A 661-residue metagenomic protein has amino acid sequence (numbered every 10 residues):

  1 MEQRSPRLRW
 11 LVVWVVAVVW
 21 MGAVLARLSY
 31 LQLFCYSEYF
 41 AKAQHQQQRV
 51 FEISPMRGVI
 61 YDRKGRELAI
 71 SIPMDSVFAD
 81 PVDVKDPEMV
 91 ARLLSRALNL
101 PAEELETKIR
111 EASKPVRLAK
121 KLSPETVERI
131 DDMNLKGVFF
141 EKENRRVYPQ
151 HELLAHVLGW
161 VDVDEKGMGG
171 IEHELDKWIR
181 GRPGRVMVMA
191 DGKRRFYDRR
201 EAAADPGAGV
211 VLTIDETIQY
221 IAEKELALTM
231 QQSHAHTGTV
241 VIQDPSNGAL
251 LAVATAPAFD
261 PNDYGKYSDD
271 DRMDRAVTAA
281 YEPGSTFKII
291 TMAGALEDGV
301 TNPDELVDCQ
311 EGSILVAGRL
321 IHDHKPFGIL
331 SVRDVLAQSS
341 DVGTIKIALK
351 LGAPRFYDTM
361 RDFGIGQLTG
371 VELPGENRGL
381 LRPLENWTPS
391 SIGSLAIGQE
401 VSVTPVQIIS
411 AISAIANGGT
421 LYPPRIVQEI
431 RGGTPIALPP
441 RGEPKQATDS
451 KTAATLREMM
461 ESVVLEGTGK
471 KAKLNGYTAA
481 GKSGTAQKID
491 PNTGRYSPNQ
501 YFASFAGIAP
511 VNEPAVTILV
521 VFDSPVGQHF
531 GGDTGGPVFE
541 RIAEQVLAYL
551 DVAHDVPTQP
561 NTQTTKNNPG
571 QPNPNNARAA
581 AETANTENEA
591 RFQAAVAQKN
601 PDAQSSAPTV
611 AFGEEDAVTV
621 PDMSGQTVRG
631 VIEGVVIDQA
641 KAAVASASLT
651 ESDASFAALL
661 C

Functional and structural regions predicted by a protein language model:
M1-Y264, A280, G352-G366, G375 (+7 more regions): Periplasmic/cell-envelope proteins involved in peptidoglycan metabolism and beta-lactam response
A69, M189-E201, I214, V240-S285 (+1 more regions): Beta-lactam-recognizing serine transpeptidase/beta-lactamase-like catalytic domain environment
P124, K224, I289-M292, P354 (+1 more regions): Residue-level marker for well-ordered alpha-helical positions
K142, G481, D653: Short loop/edge segments at beta-strand edges and connector loops that shape dinucleotide/nucleotide cofactor-binding
T217-I221, A447, K451, T455 (+2 more regions): A generic alpha-helix signature
I221, I290-G294, D334, S410 (+4 more regions): Residues within well-formed alpha-helices
G476, R541-C661: Ligand-recognition elements built from short beta-strands and adjacent flexible loops
